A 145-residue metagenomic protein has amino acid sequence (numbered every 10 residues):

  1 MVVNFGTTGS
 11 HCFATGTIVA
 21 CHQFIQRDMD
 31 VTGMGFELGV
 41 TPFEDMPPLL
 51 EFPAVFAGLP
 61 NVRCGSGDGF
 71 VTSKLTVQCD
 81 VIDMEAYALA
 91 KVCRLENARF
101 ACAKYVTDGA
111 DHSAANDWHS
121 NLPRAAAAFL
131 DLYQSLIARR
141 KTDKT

Functional and structural regions predicted by a protein language model:
M1-K144: Glycine-rich phosphate- or other oxyanion-binding loops that anchor nucleotides, phosphorylated ligands
